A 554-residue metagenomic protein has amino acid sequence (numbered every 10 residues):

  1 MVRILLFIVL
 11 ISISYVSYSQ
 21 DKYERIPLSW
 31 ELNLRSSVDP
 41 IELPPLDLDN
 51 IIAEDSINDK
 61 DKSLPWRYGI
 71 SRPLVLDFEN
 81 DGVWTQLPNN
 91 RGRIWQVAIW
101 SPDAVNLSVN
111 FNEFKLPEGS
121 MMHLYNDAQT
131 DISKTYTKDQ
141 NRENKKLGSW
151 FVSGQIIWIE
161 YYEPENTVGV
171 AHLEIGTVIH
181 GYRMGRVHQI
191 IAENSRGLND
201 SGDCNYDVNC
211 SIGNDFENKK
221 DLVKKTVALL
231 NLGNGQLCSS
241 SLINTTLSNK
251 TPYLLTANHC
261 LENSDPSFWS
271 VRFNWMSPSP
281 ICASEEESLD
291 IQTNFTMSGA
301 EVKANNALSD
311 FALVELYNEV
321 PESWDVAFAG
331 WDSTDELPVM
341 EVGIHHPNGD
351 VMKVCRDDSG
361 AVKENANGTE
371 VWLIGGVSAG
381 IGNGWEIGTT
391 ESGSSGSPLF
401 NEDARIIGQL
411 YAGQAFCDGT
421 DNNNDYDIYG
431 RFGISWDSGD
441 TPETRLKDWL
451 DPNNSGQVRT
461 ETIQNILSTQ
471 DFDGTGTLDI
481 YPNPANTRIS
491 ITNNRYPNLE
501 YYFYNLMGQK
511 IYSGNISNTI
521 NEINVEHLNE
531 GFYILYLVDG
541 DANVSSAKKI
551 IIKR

Functional and structural regions predicted by a protein language model:
M1-E24, T469-Q470, N483, Q509 (+3 more regions): Bacterial Sec-dependent N-terminal signal peptides
D21-R91, W95-W100, R183, A192-D203 (+2 more regions): A short aromatic-anchored loop/beta-hairpin motif
P117-T130: Short, surface-exposed beta-strand/strand-loop-strand elements in extracellular ectodomains
T130-I156, P164-T167: Beta-sandwich interaction modules
V152-G375: Serine endopeptidase catalytic core focused on the charge-relay Asp
S241-T251, I387-L410: Catalytic nucleophile loop of clan PA
L446-Y481, N494, R554: Residue-level detector of functionally pivotal "anchor" positions at catalytic/ligand-binding pockets or at interdomain
F472-R554: C-terminal outer-membrane/trafficking sorting elements
